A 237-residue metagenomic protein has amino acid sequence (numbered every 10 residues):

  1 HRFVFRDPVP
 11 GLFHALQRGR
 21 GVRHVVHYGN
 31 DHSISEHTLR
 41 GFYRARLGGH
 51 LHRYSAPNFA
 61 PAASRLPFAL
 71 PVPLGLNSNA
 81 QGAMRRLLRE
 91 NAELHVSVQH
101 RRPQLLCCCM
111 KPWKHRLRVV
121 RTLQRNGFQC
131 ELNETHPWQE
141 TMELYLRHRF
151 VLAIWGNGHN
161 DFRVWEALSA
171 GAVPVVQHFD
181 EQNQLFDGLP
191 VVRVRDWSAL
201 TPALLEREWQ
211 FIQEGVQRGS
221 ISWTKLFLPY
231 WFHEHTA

Functional and structural regions predicted by a protein language model:
H1-W165, S169-V192, R207-A237: Nucleotide-sugar donor-binding catalytic core of glycosyltransferases
V191-L200: Short acidic-hydrophobic, aromatic-tinged amphipathic segments that line or gate anion-handling sites
S198, L205-E206: A eukaryote-biased sequence property
